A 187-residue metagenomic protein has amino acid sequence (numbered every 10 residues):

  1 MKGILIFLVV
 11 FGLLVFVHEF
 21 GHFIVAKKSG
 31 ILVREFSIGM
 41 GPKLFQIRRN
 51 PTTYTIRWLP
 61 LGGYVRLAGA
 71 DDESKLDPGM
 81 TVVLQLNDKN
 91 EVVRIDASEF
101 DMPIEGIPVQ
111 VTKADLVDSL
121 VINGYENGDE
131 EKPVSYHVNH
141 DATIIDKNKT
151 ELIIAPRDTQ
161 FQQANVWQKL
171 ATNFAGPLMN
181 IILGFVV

Functional and structural regions predicted by a protein language model:
G3-E91, S98-L152: Small-residue-rich helix-interface/hinge motifs
H22, L61, N180-V187: Hydrophobic secretory-pathway targeting helix
I153-I181, F185: Interdomain regulatory linker/hinge segments that flank or connect interaction modules in polarity/junction/synaptic
